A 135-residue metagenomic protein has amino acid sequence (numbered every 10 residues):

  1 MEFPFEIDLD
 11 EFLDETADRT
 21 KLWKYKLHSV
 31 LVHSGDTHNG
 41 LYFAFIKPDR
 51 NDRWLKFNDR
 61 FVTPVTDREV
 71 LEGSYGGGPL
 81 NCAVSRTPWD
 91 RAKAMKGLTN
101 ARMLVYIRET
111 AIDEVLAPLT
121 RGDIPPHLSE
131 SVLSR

Functional and structural regions predicted by a protein language model:
M1-R135: Exposed substrate/partner-binding surface patches
